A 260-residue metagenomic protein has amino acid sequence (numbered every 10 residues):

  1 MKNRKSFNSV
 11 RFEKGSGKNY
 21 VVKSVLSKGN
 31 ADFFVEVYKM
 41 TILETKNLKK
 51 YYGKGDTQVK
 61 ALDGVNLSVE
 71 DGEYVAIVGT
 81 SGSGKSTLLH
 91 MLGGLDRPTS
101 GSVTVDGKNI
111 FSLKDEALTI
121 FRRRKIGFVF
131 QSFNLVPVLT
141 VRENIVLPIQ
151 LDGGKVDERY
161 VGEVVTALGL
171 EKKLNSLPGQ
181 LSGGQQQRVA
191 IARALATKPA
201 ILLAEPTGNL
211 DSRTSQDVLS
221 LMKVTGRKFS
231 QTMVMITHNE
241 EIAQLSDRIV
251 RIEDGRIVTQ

Functional and structural regions predicted by a protein language model:
M1, K39-M40: Initiator methionine at the very start of the polypeptide chain
S9-R11, K23: Ser/Thr/Pro/Gly-rich low-complexity, intrinsically disordered segments
G15-G17, G29: Residue-identity detector for glycine
S24-L26, A31-D32: Intrinsically disordered, low-complexity segments enriched in serine/proline and basic residues
D32-K39: Short, Lys/Arg-enriched N-terminal segments with co-localized hydrophobic residues within the first ~10-30 amino acids
T41-I252: ABC family nucleotide-binding domain
D254-Q260: Conserved switch/coupling elements of ABC/ABC-like ATPase nucleotide-binding domains
